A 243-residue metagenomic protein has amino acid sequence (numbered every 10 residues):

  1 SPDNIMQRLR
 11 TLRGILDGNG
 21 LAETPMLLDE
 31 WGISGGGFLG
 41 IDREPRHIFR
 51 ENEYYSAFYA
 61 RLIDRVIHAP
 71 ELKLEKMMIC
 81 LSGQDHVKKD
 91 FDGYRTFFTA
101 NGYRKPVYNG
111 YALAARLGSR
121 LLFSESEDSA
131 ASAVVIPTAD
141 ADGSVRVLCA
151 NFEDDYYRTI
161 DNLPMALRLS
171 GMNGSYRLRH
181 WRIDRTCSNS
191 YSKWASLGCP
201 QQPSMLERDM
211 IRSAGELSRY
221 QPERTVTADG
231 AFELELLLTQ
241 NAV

Functional and structural regions predicted by a protein language model:
S1-I5, T24-P25, D29-G35: Aromatic- and acid-rich polysaccharide-binding/catalytic face of secreted or lumenal carbohydrate-active enzymes
S1-L16, L39-G40: Substrate-binding/catalytic cleft of secreted carbohydrate-active enzymes, primarily glycoside hydrolases
D17-A22, P70-L72, M172-N173: Short helix-capping segments at alpha-helix termini
E23-M26, E75-K76, L178: Residue-level recognition of the N-termini of beta-strands and the immediately preceding loop/turn
L28-I160: Aromatic/acidic polysaccharide-binding cleft in carbohydrate-active enzymes
L74, Y191-E207: C-terminal hydrophobic structural anchor segments that stabilize assembly/packing rather than catalytic chemistry
A130-S196, Q240-V243: Carbohydrate-binding surface patches
Q202-V243: C-terminal beta-strand-rich structural cap/linker in extracellular carbohydrate-active enzymes
